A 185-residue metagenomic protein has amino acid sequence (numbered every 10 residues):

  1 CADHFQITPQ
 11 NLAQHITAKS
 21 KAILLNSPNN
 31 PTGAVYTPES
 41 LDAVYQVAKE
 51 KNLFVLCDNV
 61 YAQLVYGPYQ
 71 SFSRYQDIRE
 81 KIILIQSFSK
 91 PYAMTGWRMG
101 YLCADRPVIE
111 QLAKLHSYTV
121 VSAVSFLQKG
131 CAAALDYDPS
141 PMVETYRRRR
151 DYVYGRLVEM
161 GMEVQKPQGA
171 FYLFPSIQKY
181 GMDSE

Functional and structural regions predicted by a protein language model:
C1-E185: PLP-dependent class I/II
